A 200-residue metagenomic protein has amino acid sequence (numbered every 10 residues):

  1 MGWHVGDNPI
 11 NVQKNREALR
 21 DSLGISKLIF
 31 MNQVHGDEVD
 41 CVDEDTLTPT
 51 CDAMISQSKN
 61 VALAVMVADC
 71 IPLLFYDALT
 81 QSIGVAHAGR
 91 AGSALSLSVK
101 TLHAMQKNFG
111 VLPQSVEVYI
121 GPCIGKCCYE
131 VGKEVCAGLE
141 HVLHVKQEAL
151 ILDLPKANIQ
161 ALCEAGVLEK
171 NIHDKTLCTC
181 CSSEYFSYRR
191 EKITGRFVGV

Functional and structural regions predicted by a protein language model:
M1-V200: Active-site microenvironment for binding and transforming phosphate-containing groups
